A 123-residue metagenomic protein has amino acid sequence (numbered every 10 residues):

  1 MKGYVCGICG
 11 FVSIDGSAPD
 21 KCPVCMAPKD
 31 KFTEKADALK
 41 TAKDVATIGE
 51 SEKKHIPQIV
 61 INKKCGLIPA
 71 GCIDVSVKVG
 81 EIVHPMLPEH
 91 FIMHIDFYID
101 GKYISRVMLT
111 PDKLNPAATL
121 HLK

Functional and structural regions predicted by a protein language model:
G3, P19: Residues immediately within or flanking Cys/His clusters that coordinate Zn2+ in small zinc-binding modules
C6-C9, C22-C25: Short cysteine-rich clusters marking metal-coordination/redox-active sites
C25-A36: Short Cys/His-rich micro-motifs in 6-15 aa windows
E34-C72, M108: Transition segment at domain starts
K78-L87: Short amphipathic, basic-aromatic surface patches that mediate peripheral association with negatively charged
L87-M93: Short coil-to-beta strand junction motifs in C2/discoidin
L109-P116: Short proline/glycine- and polar residue-rich coil/turn motifs
P116-K123: Exposed aromatic-hydrophobic patches
